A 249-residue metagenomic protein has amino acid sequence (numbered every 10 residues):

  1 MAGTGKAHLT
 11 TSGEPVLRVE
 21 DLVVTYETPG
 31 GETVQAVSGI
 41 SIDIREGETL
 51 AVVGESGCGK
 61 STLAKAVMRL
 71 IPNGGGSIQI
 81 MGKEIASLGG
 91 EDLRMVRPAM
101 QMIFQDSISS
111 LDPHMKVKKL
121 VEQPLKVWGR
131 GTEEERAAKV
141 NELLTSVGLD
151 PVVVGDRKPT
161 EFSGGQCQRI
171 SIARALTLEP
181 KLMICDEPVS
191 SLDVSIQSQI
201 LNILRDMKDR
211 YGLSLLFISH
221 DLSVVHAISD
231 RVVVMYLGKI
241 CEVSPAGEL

Functional and structural regions predicted by a protein language model:
P29-G31, I85-Q101, K119, V127 (+1 more regions): ABC ATPase NBD coupling module
M68: Helix-to-loop junction immediately C-terminal to a conserved catalytic motif
G76-E84: Conserved ABC transporter NBD signature motif
K158-F162, Q166: Conserved ABC ATPase signature
E179: Conserved catalytic motifs of ABC-family nucleotide-binding domains
V225-A227: A short, surface-exposed alpha-helical micro-motif characterized by mixed small hydrophobic and charged/polar residues
